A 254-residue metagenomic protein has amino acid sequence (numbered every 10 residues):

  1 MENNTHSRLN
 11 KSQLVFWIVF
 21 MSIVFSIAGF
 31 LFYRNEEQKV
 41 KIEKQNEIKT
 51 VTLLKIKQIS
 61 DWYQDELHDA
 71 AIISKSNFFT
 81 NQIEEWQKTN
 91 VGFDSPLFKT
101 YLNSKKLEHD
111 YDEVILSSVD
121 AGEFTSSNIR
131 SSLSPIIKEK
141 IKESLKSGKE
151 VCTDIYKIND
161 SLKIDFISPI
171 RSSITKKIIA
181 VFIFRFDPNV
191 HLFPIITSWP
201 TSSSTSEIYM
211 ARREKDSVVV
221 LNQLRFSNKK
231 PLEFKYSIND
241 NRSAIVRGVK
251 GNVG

Functional and structural regions predicted by a protein language model:
M1-V15, V19-I23, Q38-I42, R225-L232 (+1 more regions): Non-catalytic regulatory/interaction regions at protein termini and inter-domain linkers
S7-W17, M21-F93, N103, L107-D112 (+1 more regions): Juxtamembrane extracytoplasmic/periplasmic/luminal helical "stalk" adjacent to the first N-terminal
K75, V114-A121, I208-E214: Short hydrophobic alpha-helical segments used for membrane anchoring or interfacial signaling
E84, S126-I129: A short gly/proline-enriched turn/hairpin at secondary-structure junctions
K88, F93-D110, I129-E143, S147-C152 (+2 more regions): Solvent-exposed, extracytoplasmic
L102-N103, D120-E123, E139-Y156, S217 (+2 more regions): Regulatory sensory and allosteric helical modules in signal-transduction proteins and certain transcription factors
V114, E123-F124, V218-L221: Conserved hydrophobic beta-strand signature of PAS-family and PAS-like sensory domains
